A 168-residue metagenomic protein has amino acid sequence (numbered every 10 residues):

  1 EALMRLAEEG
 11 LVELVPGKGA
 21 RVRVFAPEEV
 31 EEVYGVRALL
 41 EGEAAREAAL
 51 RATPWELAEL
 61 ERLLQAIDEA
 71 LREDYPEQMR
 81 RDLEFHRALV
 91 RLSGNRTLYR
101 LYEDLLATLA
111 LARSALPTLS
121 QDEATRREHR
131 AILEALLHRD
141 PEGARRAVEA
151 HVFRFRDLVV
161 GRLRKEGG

Functional and structural regions predicted by a protein language model:
E1-L50, V160-G168: Short linear motifs at protein or domain termini
E8-E13, D104-A107, Q121-E123: Mobile beta-alpha loop/short-helix "lid" or hinge segments that flank ligand
V24, E32, E77, E123-A124: Residue-level "hotspot" positions that anchor or transmit function at local structural transition points
P27-V30, L57, P141: Short functional linear motifs
R37, P54-A115, T125-A135, G143-R154: Conserved amphipathic alpha-helical segments that form helical-bundle/coiled-coil interaction surfaces
A49-L50, G94, T118-L119: Short helix-capping/hinge motifs at transmembrane helix termini and TM-loop junctions
